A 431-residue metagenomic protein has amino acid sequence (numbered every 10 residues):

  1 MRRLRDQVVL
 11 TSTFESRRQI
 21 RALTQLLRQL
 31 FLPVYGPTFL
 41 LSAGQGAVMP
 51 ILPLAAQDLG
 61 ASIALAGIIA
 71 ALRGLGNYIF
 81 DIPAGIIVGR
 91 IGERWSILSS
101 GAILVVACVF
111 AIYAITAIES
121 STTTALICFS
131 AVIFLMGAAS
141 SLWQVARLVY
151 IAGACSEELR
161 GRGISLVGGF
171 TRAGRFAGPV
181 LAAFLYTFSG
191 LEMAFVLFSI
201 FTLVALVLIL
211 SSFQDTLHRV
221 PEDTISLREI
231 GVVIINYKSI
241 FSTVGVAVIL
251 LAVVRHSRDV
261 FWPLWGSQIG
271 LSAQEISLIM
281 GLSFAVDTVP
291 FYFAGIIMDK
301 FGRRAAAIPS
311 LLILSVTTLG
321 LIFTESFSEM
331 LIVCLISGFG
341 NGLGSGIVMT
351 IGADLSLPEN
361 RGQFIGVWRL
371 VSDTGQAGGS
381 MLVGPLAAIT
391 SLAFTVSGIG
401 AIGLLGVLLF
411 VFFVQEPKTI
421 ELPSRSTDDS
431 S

Functional and structural regions predicted by a protein language model:
T13-R28, Q214-V244, D428-S431: Juxtamembrane intracellular "pre-TM" segments in multi-pass secondary transporters
Q25-G74, S242-T243, L251-W265, I269: Helix-loop boundary and gating motifs at the non-cytosolic
G74-Y78, I82, R175-F176, F284-Y292 (+1 more regions): Residue-level signature of mid-helix packing/kink "hotspots" within the transmembrane helices of 12-pass Major
F80-E93, P290-G302, A387: Helix-to-loop junctions at the C-terminal end of transmembrane segments in multipass secondary transporters
R90-G101, K300-L311: Cytoplasmic membrane-interface "Motif A"-like loop-to-helix N-cap segments of 12-TM Major Facilitator Superfamily
A102-T122, I313-E325: C-terminal ends and interior cores of transmembrane alpha-helices in multi-pass membrane transporters/permeases
F134-T171, I351: Cytoplasmic helix-loop-helix junction between adjacent transmembrane helices in 12-TM secondary transporters
I200-R219, V407-V414: C-terminal membrane-cytosol helix-exit motif in multi-pass small-molecule transporters
